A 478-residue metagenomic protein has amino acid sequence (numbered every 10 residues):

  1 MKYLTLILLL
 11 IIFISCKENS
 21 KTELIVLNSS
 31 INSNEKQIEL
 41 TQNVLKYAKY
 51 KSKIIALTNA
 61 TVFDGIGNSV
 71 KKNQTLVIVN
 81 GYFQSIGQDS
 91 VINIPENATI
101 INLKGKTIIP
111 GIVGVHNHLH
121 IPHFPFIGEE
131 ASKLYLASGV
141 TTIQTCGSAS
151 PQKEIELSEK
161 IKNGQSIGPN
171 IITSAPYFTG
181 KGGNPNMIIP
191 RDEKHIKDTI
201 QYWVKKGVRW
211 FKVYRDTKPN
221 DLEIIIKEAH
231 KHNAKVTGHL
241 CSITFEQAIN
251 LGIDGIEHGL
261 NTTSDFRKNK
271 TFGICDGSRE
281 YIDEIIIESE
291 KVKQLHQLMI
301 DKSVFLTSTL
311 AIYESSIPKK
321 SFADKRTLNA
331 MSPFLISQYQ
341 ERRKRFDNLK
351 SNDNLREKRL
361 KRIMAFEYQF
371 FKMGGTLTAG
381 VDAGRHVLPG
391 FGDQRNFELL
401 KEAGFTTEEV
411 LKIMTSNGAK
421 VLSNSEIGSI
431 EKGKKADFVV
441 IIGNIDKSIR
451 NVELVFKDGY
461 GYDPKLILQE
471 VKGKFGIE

Functional and structural regions predicted by a protein language model:
M1-L9: Sec-dependent signal peptide recognition, specifically the positively charged N-region followed immediately by
I12-S15: C-terminal motif of bacterial Sec signal peptides marking the signal peptidase cleavage site
K17-E23: Bacterial lipoprotein signal-peptidase II cleavage site
L24-N28, Q37, N43, L103 (+4 more regions): Divalent-metal coordination cores built from histidine and acidic residues
E35, E39-N43, Y47-I54, V62 (+1 more regions): Histidine-rich, glycine-flanked metal-binding segment
V44-Y47, V62-T75, Q88-D89, L388 (+2 more regions): Acidic, glycine-enriched loop/beta-strand segments at the rims of small-molecule binding/catalytic pockets
A60, L76, G81, G105 (+14 more regions): Divalent metal-coordination and catalytic microenvironments
S337-I441: His/Asp/Glu-enriched, well-ordered alpha-helical/loop segment that forms or immediately abuts the divalent-metal
